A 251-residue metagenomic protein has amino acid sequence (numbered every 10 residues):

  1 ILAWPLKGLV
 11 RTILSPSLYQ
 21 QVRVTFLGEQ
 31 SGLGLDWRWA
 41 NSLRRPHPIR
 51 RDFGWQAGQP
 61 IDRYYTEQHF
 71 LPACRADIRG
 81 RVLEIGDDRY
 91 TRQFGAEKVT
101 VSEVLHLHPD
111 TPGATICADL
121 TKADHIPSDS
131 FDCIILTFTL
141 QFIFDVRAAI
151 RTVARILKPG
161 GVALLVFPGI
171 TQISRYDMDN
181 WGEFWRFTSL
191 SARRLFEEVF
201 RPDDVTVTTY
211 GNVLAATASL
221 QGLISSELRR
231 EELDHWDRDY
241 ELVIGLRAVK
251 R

Functional and structural regions predicted by a protein language model:
I1-P5, R11-L18, P72-A73, T206-R251: A C-terminal cap/extension of S-adenosyl-L-methionine-dependent methyltransferases that defines the acceptor-substrate
I1-R51, G222-I224: Membrane-proximal basic amphipathic "stem/tether" segments
G58, R175-L195: Acceptor-substrate binding/catalytic loop of class I
D77-R89: Conserved class I S-adenosyl-L-methionine
A118-I134: A short acidic, Gly/Pro-enriched loop at the edge of an enzyme's catalytic core that lines a small-molecule cofactor
D132-D145: A short SAM/SAH-binding and catalytic strip from SAM-dependent methyltransferases
R147-V162: A short glycine-rich, Lys/Arg-flanked "PGG" loop and its adjoining helix->strand segment in the class I
L165-F167, T171: Acidic carboxylate diad motif detector
